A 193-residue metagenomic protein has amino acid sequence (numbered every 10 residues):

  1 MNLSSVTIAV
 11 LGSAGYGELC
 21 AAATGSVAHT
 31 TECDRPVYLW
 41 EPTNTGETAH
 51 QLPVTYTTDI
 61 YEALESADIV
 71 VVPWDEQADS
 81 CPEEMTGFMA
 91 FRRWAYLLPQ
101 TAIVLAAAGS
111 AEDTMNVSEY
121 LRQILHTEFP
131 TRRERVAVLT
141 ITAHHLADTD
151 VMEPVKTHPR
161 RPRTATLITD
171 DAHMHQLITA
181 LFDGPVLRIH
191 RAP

Functional and structural regions predicted by a protein language model:
L3-T7, Q100: Phosphate-coordination loops involved in phosphoryl transfer and adenosine-cofactor binding
S5, H29-A67, Q77-P82, V117-P130 (+1 more regions): Conserved N-terminal Rossmann-fold NAD(P) cofactor-binding segment
A9-G12: Conserved N-terminal Rossmann-fold NAD(P)-binding element of oxidoreductases
Y16-L19: Hydrophobic/small residue at the entry helix of a nucleotide-binding pocket
T24: Aromatic pocket-lining residues of Rossmann-like dinucleotide-binding sites
V27-T30, V37, I103, V136-V138: Hydrophobic/aromatic residues located in beta-strands of well-ordered beta-sheets within soluble catalytic
A49-D113, R132-R133: Rossmann-like NAD(P)-binding element
A106-A192: Rossmann-fold dinucleotide-binding core
